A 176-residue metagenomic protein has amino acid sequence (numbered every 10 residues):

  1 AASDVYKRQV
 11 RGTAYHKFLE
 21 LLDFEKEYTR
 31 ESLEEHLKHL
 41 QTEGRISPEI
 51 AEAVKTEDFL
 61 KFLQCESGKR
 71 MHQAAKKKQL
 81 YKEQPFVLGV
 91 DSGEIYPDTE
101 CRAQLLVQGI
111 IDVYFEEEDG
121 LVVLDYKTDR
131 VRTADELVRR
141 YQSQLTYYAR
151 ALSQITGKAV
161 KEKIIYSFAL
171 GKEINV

Functional and structural regions predicted by a protein language model:
A1-Y6: Short, small-residue-biased leader/transition segments that mark boundaries at the very start of proteins
K7, R11, Y15, L33 (+3 more regions): Hydrophobic (often cysteine-bearing) scaffold residues that line and stabilize catalytic clefts of nucleotide/cofactor
R8-E52: Metal-dependent nuclease catalytic cores that hydrolyze phosphodiester bonds in DNA/RNA, characterized by
R11-L22, L37, D58-S67, I110-I111 (+1 more regions): Structural preference for long, well-ordered alpha-helical segments in enzyme cores
E20-D23, V87, E118, S153: Residue-level marker of positions within ordered structural domains that often coincide with functionally constrained
L40-V123, K158-E162, L170-G171: Catalytic cores of nuclease domains that cleave nucleic-acid phosphodiester backbones
L106-G109, F115-V176: Nucleic-acid nuclease catalytic cores
